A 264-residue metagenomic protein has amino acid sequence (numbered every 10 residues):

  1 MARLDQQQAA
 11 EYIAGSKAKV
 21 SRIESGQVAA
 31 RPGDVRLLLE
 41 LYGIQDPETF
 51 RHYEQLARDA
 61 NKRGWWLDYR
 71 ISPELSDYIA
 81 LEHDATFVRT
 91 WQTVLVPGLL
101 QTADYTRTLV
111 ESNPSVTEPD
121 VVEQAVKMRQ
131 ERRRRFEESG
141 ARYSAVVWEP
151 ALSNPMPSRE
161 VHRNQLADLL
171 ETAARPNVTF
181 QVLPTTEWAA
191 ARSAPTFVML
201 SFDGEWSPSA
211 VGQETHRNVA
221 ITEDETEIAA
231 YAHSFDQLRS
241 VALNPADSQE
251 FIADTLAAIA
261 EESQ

Functional and structural regions predicted by a protein language model:
A2-S21: Short alpha-helical DNA-recognition segment
Q6-E11, S25-N154, G204, E223 (+2 more regions): Interdomain hinge/linker segments and adjacent boundary elements that couple functional modules
V20, A30, A125, V161-N164: Residue-level recognition of hydrophobic positions within alpha-helical transmembrane segments
S139, M156-Q264: C-terminal regulatory/effector modules of DNA-binding transcriptional regulators
